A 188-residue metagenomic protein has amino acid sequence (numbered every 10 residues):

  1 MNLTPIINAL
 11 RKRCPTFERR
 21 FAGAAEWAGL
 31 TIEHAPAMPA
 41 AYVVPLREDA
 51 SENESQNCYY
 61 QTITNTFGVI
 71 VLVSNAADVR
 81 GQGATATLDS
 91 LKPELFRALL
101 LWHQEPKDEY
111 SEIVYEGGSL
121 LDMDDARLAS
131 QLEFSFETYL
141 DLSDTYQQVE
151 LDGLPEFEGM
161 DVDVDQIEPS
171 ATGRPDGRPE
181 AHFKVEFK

Functional and structural regions predicted by a protein language model:
M1-E26, R47-K188: Charged, amphipathic alpha-helical segments and their flanking helix caps
A24-A35: Short N-terminal edge-element motif at the start of the domain
E33-A40, G118-M123: Short amphipathic alpha-helical patches
H34, Y42, S90-E94: A solvent-exposed acidic/polar surface segment
P36-S51: A short, hydrophobic beta-strand-centered structural micro-motif
